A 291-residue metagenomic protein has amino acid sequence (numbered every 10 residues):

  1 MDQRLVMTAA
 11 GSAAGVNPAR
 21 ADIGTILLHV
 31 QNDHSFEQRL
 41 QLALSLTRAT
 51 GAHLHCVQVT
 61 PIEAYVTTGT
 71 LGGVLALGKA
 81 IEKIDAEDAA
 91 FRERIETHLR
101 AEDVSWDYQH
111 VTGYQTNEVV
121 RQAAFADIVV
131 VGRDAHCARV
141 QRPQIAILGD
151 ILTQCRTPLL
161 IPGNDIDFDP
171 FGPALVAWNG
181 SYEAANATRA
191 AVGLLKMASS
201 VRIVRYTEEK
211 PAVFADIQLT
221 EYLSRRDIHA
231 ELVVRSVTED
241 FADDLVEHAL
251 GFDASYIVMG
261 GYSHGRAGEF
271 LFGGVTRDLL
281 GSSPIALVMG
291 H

Functional and structural regions predicted by a protein language model:
M1-A14, S45, T116-D167, A249-H291: Gly/Ser-rich helix-loop-strand patches that form or flank binding pockets for ribonucleotide-derived cofactors
D2-L75, Q154-T157, F168-S236, G251-S255: Small/aliphatic-rich secondary-structure junction motif
R39, A43, I95, V119 (+3 more regions): Aromatic/hydrophobic pocket-lining residues that form π-stacking "cages" and hydrophobic walls in ligand
A76-A90: A short acidic, glycine-rich active-site loop that binds or catalyzes chemistry on phosphate/adenosine moieties
E87-E102: Amphipathic helical "hinge" segments at domain boundaries
R100-D107, R226-E231: A short helix-to-beta-strand connector/capping loop
H110-N117, T238-A242: Charged docking surfaces used in two-component/phosphorelay signaling
A212, F241-D243, G265-E269: Short active-site-adjacent structural elements
